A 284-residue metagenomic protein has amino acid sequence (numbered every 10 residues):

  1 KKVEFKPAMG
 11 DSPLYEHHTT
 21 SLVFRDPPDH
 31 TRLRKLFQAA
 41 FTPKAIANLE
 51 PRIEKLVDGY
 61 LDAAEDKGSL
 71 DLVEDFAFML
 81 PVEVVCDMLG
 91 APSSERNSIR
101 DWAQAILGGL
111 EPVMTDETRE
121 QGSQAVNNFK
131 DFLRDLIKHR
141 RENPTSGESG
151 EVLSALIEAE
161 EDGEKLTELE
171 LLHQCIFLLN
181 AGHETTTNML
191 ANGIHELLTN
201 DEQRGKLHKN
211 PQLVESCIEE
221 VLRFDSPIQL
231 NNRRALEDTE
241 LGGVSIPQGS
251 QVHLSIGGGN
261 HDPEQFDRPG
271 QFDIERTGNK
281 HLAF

Functional and structural regions predicted by a protein language model:
K1-F284: Cytochrome P450
